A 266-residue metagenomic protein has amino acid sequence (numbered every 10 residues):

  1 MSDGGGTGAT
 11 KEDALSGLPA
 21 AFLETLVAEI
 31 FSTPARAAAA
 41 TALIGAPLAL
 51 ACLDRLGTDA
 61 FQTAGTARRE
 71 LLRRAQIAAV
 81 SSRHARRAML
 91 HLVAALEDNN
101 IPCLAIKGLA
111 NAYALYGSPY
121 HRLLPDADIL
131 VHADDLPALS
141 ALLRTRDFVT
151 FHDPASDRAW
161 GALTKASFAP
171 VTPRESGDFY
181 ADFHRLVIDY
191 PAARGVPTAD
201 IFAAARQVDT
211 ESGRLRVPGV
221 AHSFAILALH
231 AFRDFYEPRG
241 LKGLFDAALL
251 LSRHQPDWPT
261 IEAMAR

Functional and structural regions predicted by a protein language model:
M1-P125, V131-R266: Conserved NTP-donor binding/palm subdomain of two-metal-ion nucleotidyltransferases/polymerases, i.e., the charged
